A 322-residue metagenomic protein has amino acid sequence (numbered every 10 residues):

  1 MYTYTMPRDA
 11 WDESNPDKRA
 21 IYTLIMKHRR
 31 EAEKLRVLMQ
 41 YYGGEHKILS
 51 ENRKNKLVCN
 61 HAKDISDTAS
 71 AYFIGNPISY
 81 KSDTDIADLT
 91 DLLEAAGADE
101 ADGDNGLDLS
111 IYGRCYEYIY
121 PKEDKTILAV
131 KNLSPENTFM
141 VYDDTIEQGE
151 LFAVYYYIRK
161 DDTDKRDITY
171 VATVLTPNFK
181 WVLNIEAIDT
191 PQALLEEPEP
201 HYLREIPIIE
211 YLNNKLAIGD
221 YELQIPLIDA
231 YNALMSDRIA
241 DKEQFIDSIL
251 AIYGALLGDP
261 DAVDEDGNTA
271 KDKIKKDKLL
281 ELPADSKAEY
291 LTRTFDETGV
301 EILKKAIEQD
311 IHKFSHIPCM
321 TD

Functional and structural regions predicted by a protein language model:
M1-E33, K180-K215, Y231: N-terminal start-of-domain structural block
M1-V130: Extended, helix-rich architectural segments
A71, Y155, V174, L250-Y253: Short stretches within intrinsically disordered, low-complexity N-terminal or propeptide regions
Y72, L109-I111, N132-L133, I146 (+3 more regions): A generic structural signal for short, solvent-exposed coil/turn residues that cap or connect secondary-structure
G106-I111, D143-I146, D162, D241-E243: A general structural signal for short secondary-structure junctions and capping/turn motifs
R114-C115, N132-F139, N268-K278: Short small/polar-residue motifs
Y116-N214: Extended, regular secondary-structure scaffolds
Q192-D322: Extended, charged amphipathic alpha-helical segments
